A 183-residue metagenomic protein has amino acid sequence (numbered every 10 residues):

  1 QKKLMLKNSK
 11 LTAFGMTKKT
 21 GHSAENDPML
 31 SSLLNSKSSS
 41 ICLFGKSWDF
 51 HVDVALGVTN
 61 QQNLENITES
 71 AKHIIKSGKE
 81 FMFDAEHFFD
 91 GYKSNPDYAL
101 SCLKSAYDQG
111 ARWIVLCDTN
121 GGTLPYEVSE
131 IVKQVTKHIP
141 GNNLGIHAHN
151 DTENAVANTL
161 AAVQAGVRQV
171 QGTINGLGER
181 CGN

Functional and structural regions predicted by a protein language model:
Q1-N183: Catalytic cores and adjacent flexible loops of soluble metabolic enzymes that perform enolate/carbanion chemistry on
